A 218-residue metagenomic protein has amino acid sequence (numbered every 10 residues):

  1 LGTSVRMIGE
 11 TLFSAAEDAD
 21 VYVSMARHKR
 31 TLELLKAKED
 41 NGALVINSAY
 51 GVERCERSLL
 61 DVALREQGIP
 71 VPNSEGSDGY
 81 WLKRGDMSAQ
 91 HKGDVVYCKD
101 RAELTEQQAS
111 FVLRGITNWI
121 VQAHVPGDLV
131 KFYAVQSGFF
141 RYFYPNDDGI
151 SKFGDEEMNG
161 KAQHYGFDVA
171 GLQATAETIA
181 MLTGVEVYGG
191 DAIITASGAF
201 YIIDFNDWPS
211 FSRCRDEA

Functional and structural regions predicted by a protein language model:
L1-E75, M87-S88: Conserved N-proximal alpha/beta basic substrate-recognition cap immediately N-terminal to, or forming the N-lobe
R27, G85, H124-V125, Y133 (+2 more regions): Anionic group-transfer/hydrolysis microenvironments
L32-L35, R57, H91-G93, K131 (+2 more regions): Short glycine-/acidic-enriched loop or helix-start segments at secondary-structure transitions that form or flank
Y80-E103: Conserved anion/nucleotide-ligand pocket segment
W81, N118-V121, V187-G190: A short linear hydrophobic-aromatic micro-motif
C98-T183: Phosphate-binding site of ATP-dependent enzymes
A180-R215: Conserved metal-phosphate-binding beta-hairpin within the catalytic cores of diverse ATP-dependent phosphoryl-transfer
A218: Catalytic phosphate/metal-binding cores of nucleic-acid and nucleotide-processing enzymes, i.e., regions that mediate
